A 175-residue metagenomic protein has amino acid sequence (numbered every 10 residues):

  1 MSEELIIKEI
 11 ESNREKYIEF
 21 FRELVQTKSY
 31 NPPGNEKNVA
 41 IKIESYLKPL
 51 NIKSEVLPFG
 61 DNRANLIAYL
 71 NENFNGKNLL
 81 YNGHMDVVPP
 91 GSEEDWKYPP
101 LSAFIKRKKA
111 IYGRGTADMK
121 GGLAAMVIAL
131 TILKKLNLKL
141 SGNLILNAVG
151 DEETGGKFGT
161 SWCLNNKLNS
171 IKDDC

Functional and structural regions predicted by a protein language model:
S2-R114, K135-L140: Acidic/His- and Gly-rich active-site-bordering loop/insert found across diverse amide/peptide-bond hydrolases
M119-C175: Acidic/histidine-rich catalytic neighborhood of metal-dependent amide-processing enzymes
